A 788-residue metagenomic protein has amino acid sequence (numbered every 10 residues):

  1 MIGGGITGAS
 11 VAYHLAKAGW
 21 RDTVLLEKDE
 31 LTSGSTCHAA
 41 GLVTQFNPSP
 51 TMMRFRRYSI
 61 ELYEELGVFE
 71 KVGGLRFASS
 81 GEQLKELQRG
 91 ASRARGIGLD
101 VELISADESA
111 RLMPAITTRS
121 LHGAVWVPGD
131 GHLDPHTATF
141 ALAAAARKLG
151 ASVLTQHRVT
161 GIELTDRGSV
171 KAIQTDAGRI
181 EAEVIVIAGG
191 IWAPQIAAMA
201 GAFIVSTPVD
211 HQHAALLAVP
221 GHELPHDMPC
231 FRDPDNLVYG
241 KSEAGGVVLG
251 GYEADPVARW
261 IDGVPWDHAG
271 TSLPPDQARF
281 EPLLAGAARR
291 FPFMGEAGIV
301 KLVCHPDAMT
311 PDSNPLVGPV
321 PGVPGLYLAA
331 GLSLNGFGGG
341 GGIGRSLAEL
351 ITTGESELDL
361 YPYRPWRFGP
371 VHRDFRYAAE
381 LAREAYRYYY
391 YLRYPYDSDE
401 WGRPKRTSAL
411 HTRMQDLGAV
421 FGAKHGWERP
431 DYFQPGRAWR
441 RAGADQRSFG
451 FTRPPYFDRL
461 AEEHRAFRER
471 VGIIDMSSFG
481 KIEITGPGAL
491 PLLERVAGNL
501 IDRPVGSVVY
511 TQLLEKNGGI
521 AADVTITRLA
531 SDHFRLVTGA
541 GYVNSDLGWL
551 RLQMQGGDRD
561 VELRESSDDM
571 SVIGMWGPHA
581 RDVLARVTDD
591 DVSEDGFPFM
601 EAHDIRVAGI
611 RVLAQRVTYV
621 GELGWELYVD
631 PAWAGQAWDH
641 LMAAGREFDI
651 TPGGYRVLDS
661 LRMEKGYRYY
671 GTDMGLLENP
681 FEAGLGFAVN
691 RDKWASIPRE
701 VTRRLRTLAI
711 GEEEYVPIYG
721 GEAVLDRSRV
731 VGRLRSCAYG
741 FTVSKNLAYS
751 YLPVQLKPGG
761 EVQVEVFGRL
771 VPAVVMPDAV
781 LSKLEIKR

Functional and structural regions predicted by a protein language model:
S10, L42-T44, I162-P275, P282-M294 (+2 more regions): Flavin-dependent oxidoreductases
A16-T36: Glycine-rich FAD pyrophosphate-binding loop
A40-L112, D235-G240, G246, A278 (+5 more regions): Dinucleotide-binding Rossmann-like beta1-alpha1 core, especially the glycine-rich loop that anchors the ADP
L42, P48, D130-P135, L237 (+4 more regions): Glycine-rich phosphate/pyrophosphate-binding beta-alpha loops
E65-L66, E70, S79-L149, L154-T155 (+3 more regions): Flavin (FAD/FMN) cofactor-binding and adjacent substrate-gating region of FAD-dependent oxidoreductase domains
D235, T271-R406: C-terminal catalytic lobe of FAD-dependent flavoproteins
R367-L514, G519: Acidic, proline/glycine-enriched N-terminal capping motif
P395-A423, R429, R441, P455 (+1 more regions): Conserved, structured C-terminal
